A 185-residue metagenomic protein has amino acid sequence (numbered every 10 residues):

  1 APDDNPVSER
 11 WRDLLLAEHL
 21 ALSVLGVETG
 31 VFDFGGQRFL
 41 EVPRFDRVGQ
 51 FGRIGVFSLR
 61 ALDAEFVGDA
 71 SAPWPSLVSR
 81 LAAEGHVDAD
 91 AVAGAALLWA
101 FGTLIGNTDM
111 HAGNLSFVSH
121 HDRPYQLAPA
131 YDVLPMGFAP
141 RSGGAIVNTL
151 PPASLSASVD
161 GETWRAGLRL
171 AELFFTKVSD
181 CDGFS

Functional and structural regions predicted by a protein language model:
A1-V67: Conserved ATP-binding subdomain of kinase catalytic cores across diverse folds
R12-V24, P73-S142: Conserved kinase catalytic-core segment
G26-Q37, N114, L127, L150 (+1 more regions): Generic preference for hydrophobic/aromatic residues in regular secondary structure cores
T29, A89, C181: Short, surface-exposed acidic
G35, A95, F184: Small/polar glycine-rich anion-binding or flexible loop at a beta-alpha turn
S58-R80, H120-F175: Catalytic-core segments of enzymes that bind and process phosphorylated/nucleotide-bearing substrates
F174-S185: Long, Lys/Arg- and hydrophobic-enriched amphipathic alpha-helices
